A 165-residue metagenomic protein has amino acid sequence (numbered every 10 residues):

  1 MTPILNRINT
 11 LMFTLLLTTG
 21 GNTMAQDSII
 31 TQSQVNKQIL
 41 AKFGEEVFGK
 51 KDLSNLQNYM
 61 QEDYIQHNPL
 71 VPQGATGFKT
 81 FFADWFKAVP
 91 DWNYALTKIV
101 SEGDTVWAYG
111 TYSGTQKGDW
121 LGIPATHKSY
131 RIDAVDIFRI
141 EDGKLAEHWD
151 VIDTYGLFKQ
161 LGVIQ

Functional and structural regions predicted by a protein language model:
M1-L11: Bacterial N-terminal signal peptides that target proteins for export
I4-L5, T23-Q165: C-terminal and inter-domain tail/linker signature
N9-G20: Bacterial N-terminal signal peptides
